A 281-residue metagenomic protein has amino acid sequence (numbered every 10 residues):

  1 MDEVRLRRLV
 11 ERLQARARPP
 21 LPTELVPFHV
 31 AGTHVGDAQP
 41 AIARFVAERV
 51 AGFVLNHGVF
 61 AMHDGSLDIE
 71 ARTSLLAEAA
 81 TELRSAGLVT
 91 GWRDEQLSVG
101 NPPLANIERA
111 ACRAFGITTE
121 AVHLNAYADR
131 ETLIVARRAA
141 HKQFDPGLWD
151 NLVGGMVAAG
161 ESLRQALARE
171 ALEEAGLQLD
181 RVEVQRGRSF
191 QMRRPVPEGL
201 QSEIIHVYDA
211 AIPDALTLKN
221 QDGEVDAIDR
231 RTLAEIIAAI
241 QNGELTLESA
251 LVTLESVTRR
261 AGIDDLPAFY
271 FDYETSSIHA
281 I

Functional and structural regions predicted by a protein language model:
M1-L148, M156-R169, L177-L216, L233 (+2 more regions): N-terminal leader/linker segments that precede catalytic domains of diphosphate-processing enzymes
V153: Surface-exposed, charge/polar-rich loops and edge strands
K219-L247: NUDIX/MutT-family hydrolases
